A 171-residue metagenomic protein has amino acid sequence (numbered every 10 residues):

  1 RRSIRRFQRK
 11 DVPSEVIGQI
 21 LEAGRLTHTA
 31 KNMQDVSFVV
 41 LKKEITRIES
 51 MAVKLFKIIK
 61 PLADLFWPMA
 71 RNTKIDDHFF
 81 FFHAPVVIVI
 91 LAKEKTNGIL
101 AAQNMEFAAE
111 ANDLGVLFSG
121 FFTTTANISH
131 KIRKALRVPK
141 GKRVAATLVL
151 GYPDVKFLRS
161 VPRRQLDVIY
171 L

Functional and structural regions predicted by a protein language model:
R1-L171: Acidic, surface-exposed loops and disordered segments
